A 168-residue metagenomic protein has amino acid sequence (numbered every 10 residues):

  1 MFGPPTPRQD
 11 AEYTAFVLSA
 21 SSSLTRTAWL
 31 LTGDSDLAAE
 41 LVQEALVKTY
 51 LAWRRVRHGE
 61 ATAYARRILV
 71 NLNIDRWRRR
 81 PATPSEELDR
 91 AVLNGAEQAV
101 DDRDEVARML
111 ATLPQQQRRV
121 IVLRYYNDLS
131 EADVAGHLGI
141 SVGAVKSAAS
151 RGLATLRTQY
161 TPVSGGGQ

Functional and structural regions predicted by a protein language model:
M1-R26, D36-A39, R118: A short, charge-rich alpha-helical start-of-domain segment used by transcription regulators
A15, E105-L113: Short amphipathic alpha-helical boundary/capping segments
T25, S35-A52: Conserved RNAP core-binding helix
Q43-V47, G59-R79, A149: Σ70-family region 2.3-2.4 aromatic/basic alpha-helix that recognizes the −10 promoter and nucleates DNA melting
R67-L88, A99-D102, T158: Arg/Lys-rich amphipathic alpha helix in sigma70-family domain 2
V70, L138-P162: DNA-recognition helix of helix-turn-helix
A111, Q115, N127-A144: Helix-turn-helix DNA-binding module
V120-R124: A short pre-motif secondary-structure segment
